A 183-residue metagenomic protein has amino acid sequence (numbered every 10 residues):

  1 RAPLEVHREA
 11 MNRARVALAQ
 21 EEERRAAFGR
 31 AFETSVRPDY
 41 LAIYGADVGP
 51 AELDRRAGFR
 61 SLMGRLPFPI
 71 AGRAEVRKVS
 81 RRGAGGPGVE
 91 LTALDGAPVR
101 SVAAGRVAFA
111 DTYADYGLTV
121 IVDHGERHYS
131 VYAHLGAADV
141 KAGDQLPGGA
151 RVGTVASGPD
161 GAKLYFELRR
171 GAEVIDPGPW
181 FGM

Functional and structural regions predicted by a protein language model:
A2-Y116, I121, F166, A172-M183: Extracytoplasmic/periplasmic cell wall- or extracellular glycan-interacting regions that localize and scaffold envelope
V76, A93, F109, H134-A137 (+1 more regions): A residue-level detector for short acidic-glycine micro-motifs
L91, T119-V120, L146-K163: Short hydrophobic beta/alpha edge segments that flank linear recognition/processing sites
L94-G96, R127, L135, G161 (+1 more regions): A generic structural motif
P98-R100, D139-K141, Q145, R151 (+2 more regions): Core beta-strand residues in small-molecule sensory/regulatory alpha/beta domains
A110, G125-Q145, G149: Short histidine-centered loop motifs in beta-beta connectors
A114, L135-G136, G158, F181: A generic structural motif
L118-H134, T154, E173: Short beta-strand-turn/beta-hairpin segments enriched in glycine/proline and small hydrophobics that form edge-strand
